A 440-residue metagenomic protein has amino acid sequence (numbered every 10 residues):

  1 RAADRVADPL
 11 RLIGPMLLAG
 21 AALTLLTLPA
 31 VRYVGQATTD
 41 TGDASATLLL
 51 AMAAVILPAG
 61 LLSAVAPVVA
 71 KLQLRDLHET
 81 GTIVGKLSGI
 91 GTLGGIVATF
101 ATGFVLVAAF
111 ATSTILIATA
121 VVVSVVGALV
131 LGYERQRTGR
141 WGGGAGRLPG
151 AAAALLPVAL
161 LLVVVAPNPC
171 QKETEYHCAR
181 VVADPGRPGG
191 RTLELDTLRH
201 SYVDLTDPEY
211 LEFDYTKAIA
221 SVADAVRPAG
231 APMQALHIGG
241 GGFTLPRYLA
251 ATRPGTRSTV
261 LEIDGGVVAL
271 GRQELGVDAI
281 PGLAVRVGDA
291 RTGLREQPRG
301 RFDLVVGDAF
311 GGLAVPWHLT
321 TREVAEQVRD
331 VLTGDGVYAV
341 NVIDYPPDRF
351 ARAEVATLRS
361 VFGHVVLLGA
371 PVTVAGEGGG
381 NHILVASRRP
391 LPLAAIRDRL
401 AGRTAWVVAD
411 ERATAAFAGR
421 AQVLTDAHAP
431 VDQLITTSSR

Functional and structural regions predicted by a protein language model:
R1-K172, R187, H200, A231-P232 (+10 more regions): Alpha-helical transmembrane segments of multi-pass membrane proteins
A3, L18, Y210, K217-V337 (+2 more regions): The AdoMet/dcAdoMet-binding core of the Class I SAM-like
A59, V105, S258, L283 (+3 more regions): Short, flexible active-site loop motifs that bind/organize anionic cofactors or intermediates
L62-V65, L211-Y215: Phosphate/oxyanion-binding active-site loops and adjacent basic polyanion-contact surfaces
A120-V121, T320, A353-E354, R397-L400: Composition- and surface-driven signal marking solvent-exposed, interaction-prone regions in large proteins
T138-Y202, P208-E209, A225, G369-R440: Soluble small-group transferase modules, centered on the S-adenosyl donor enzyme superfamily
T206, G312-V315, N341-V342, A386: Short, contiguous strand/loop micro-motifs
